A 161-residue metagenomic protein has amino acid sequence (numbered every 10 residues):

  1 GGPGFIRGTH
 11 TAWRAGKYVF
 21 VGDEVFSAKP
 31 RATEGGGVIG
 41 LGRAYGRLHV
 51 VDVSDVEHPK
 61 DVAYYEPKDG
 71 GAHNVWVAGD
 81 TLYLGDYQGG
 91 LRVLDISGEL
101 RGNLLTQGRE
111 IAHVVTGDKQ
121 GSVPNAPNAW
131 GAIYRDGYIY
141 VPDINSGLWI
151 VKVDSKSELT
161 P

Functional and structural regions predicted by a protein language model:
G1-P161: Feature marking well-ordered beta-strand scaffolds used for ligand recognition
